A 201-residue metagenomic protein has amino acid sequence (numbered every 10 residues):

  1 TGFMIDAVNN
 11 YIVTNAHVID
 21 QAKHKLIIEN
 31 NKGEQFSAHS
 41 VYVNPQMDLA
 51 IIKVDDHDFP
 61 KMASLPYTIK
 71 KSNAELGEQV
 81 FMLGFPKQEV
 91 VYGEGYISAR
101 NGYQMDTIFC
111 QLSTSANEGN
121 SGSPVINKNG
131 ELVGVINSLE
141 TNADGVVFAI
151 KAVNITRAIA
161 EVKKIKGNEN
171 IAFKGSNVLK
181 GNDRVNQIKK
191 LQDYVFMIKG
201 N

Functional and structural regions predicted by a protein language model:
G2-M4, A38-S40, I97: Conserved hydrophobic positions within beta-strands
F3-M4, A116-I136: Catalytic nucleophile loop of clan PA
A7-Y92, D106-F109, I165-L179: Conserved active-site neighborhood of the chymotrypsin/trypsin-like protease fold
T14-D20, G84, G93, E118 (+2 more regions): Short beta->alpha transition motifs characteristic of CBS
L26, S37-A38, D56-M62, L132-N201: C-terminal cap/linker of serine protease catalytic domains
T68-E75, K87, V91, A116-N120 (+2 more regions): Soluble non-cytosolic domains of exported or imported proteins
E94-R100: Short beta-strand-centered aromatic/proline hotspots
